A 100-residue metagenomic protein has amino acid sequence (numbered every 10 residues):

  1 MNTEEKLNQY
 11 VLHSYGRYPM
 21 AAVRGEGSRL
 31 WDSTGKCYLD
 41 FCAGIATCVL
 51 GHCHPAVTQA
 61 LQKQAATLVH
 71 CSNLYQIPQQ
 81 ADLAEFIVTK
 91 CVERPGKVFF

Functional and structural regions predicted by a protein language model:
M1-E26, Q80, F86: Active-site-adjacent loop/helix segments that line or gate small-molecule/cofactor pockets in enzymes
M1-N2, D32-S33, T58-Q59: Short, flexible segments with low predicted structural confidence
Y18, G27-R29, A46, C53: Compositionally biased, intrinsically disordered low-complexity regions
M20-D40: Active-site and channel-lining beta-strand-loop segments that bind or position nucleotide-derived/phosphorylated
C37-F100: Glycine-rich loop-to-alpha-helix module at the N-terminal edge of alpha/beta enzyme cores
